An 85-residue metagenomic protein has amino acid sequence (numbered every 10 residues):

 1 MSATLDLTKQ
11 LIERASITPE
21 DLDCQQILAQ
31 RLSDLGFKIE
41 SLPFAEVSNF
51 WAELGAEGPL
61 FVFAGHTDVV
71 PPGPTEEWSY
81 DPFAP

Functional and structural regions predicted by a protein language model:
M1-P85: Acidic/His- and Gly-rich active-site-bordering loop/insert found across diverse amide/peptide-bond hydrolases
